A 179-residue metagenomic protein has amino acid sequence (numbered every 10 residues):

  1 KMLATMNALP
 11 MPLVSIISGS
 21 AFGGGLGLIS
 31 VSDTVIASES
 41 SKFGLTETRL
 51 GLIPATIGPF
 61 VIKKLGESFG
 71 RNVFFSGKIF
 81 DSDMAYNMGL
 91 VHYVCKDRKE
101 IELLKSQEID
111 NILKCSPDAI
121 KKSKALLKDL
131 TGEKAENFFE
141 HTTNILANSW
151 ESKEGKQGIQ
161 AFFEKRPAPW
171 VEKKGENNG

Functional and structural regions predicted by a protein language model:
L3-L50, I79-F80: Glycine-rich beta-to-alpha active-site loop
F22, P54, E67, G155: Functionally critical, cavity-lining and gating residues within the transmembrane helices of 12-TM secondary
G24, Y86-M88: Helix-turn-helix DNA-binding module
I36-S41, V91-E140, N148, K153 (+1 more regions): C-terminal long alpha-helix characteristic of the crotonase
P59-S68: Hydrophobic, secondary-structure "cap" segments at the distal end of domains
K64, S76, S149: Conserved catalytic core of Hanks-type protein kinase domains
F69-K78: Short helix- or helix-capping micro-motifs that position conserved polar/aromatic residues at function-defining sites
